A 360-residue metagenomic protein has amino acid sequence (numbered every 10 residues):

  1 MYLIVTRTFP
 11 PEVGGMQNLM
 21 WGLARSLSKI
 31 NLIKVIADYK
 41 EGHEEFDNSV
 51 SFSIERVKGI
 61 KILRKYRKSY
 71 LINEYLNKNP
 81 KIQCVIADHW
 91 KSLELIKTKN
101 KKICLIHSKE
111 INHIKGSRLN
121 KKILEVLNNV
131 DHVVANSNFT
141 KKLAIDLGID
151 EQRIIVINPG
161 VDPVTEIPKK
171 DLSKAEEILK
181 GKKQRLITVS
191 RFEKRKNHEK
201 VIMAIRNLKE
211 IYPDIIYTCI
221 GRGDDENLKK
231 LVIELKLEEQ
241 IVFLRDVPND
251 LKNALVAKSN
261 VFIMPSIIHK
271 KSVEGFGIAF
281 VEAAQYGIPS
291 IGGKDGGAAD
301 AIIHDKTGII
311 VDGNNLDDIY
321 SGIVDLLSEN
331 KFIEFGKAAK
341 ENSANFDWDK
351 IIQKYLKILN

Functional and structural regions predicted by a protein language model:
L3-V5, I178-K196, I202-I205, K209 (+1 more regions): Conserved donor-binding/catalytic core segment of Leloir-type glycosyltransferases
T6-V13, L19-R64, T140: N-terminal strand-loop element at the rim of the active site of nucleotide-sugar-dependent glycosyltransferases
I86-S92: Short His-centered aromatic/hydrophobic patch
F139, G160: Carbohydrate-associated surface elements
D214, D325, K331-N345, K357: A short, well-ordered alpha-helix in the C-terminal region of glycosyltransferases
K229-L251, V261: Nucleotide-activated donor-binding/catalytic signature segment of Leloir-type glycosyltransferases, i.e., the conserved
A257-S272, I288: Acidic donor-binding loop of glycosyltransferase active sites
H304-D305, I309-L316, V324-N330: Conserved acidic donor-binding segment of nucleotide-sugar-dependent glycosyltransferases
